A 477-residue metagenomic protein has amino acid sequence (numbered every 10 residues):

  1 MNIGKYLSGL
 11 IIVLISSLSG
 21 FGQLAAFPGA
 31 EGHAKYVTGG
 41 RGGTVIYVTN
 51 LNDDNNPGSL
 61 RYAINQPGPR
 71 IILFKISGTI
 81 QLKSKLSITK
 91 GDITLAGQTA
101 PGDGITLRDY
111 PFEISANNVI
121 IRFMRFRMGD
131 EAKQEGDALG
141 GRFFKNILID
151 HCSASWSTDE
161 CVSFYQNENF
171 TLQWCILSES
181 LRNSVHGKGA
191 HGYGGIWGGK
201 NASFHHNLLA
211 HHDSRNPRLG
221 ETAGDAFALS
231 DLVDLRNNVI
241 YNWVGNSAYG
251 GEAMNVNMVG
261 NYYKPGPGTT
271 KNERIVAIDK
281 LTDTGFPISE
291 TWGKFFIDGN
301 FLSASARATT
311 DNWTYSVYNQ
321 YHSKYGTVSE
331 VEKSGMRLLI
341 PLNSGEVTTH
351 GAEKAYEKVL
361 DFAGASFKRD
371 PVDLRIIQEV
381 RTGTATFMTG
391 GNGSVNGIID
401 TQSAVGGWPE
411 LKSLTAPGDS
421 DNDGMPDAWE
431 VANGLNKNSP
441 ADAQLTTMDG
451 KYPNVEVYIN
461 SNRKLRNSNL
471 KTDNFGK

Functional and structural regions predicted by a protein language model:
S8-S19: Bacterial N-terminal signal peptides
A25-I72: Acidic Gly/Asp/Thr-rich repetitive segments characteristic of extracellular carbohydrate-active and adhesion proteins
V37-T38, G58-N65, Q81-K90, R108-E113 (+1 more regions): Short, T/G/N/S-enriched strand-turn elements that build extracellular solenoid repeat scaffolds
I80-S203: Right-handed parallel beta-helix
T94, T99, R125, S153 (+7 more regions): A structural signal for beta-strand register positions
R218, A223, L232-Q402: Extracellular beta-rich repeat passengers
Q402-F475: Extracellular calcium-associated, cysteine-rich motifs in secreted modular proteins
